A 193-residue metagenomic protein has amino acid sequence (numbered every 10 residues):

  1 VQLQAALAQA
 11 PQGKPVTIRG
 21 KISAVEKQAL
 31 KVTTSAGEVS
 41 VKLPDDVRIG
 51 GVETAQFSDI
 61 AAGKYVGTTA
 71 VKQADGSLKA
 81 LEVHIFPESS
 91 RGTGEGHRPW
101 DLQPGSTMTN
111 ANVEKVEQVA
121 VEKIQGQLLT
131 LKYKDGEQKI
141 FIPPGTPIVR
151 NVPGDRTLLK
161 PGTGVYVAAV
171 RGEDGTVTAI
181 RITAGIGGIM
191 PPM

Functional and structural regions predicted by a protein language model:
V1-M193: Short, flexible, surface-exposed loop segments at domain boundaries
